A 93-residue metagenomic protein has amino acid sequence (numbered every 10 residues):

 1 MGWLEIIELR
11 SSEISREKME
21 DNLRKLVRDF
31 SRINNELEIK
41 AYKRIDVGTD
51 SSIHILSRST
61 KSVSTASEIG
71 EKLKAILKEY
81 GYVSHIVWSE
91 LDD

Functional and structural regions predicted by a protein language model:
M1-D50, I55-E71, I86-D93: Short S/T/G/P-rich N-terminal loop/turn motif that feeds into the first structured element of a domain
